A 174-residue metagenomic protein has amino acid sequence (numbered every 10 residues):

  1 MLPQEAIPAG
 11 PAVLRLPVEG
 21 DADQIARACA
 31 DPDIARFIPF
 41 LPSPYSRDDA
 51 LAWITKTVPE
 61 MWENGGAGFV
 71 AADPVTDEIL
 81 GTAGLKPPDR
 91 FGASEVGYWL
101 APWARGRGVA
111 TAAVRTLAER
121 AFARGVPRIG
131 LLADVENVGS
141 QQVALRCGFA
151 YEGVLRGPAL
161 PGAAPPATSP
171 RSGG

Functional and structural regions predicted by a protein language model:
M1-P32, G68-G174: Acyl-donor (CoA/ACP) binding surface of acyl/acetyltransferases
D31-I34, P59: Short helix-loop boundary/capping segments at the starts of domains
A35-K56, A67-F69: Conserved GNAT-fold acetyl-CoA-binding loop/helix
E60-G65: Short loop/turn motifs at secondary-structure junctions and domain boundaries
